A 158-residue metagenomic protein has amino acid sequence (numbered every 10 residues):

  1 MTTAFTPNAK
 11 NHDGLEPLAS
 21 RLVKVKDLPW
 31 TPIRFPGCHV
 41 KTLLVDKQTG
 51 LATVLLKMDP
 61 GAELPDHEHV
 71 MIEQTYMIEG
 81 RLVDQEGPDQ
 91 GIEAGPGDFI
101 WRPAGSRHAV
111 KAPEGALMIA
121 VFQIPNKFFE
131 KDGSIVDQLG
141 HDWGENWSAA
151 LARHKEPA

Functional and structural regions predicted by a protein language model:
M1-G50, S134-A158: A short, N-terminal "cap"/entry segment at the start of jelly-roll beta-barrel domains of the cupin/DSBH fold
G37-H69, E93-A94, P103-G105: Conserved short histidine dyad/triad with adjacent acidic residue
H39-T42, Y76, R81, L117: Residues located in well-ordered beta-strands
L51, E73, G115: Conserved catalytic motifs of the protein kinase core domain
L55-K57, R81, V121: Residue-level recognition of well-ordered beta-strand positions that form the cores of beta-sheet-rich folds across
D59-P60, E68-P88: Glycine- and acidic-residue-biased ligand/ion/polar-headgroup-sensing regions
L82-A109: Short acidic-glycine-tyrosine-enriched beta hairpin
A104-K131: Ligand-binding loop in jelly-roll beta-barrel domains
